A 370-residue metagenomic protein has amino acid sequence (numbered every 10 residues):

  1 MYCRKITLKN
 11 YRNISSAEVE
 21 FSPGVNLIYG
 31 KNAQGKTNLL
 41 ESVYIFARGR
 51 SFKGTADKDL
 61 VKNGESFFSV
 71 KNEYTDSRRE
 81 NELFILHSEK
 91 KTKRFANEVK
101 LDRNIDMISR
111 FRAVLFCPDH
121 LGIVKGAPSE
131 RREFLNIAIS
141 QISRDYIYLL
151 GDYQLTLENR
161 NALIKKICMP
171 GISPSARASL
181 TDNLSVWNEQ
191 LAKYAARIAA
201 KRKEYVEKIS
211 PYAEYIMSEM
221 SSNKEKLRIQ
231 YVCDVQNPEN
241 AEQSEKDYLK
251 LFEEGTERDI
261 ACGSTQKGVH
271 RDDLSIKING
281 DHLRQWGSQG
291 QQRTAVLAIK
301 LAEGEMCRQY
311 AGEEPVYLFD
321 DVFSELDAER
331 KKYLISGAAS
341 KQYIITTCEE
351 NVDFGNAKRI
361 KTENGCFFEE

Functional and structural regions predicted by a protein language model:
M1-K31, A178-V316, E325, E329 (+4 more regions): Conserved NTPase motor "head" modules and their coupling/switch loops across ABC/AAA+ ATPases, GTPases, and GHKL ATPases
G35-K36: Conserved lysine of the Walker
Y44: Helix-to-loop junction immediately C-terminal to a conserved catalytic motif
A47-E130, N136-Y146, S210, E214-Y215 (+2 more regions): Nucleotide-state sensing region of NTPase/ATPase domains
N72, Q342-E349: Structural recognition of the conserved hydrophobic beta-strand(s) that form the central parallel beta-sheet of P-loop
G122-N223, V232: An accessory alpha-helical subdomain
D320-V322: Walker B catalytic acidic pair
